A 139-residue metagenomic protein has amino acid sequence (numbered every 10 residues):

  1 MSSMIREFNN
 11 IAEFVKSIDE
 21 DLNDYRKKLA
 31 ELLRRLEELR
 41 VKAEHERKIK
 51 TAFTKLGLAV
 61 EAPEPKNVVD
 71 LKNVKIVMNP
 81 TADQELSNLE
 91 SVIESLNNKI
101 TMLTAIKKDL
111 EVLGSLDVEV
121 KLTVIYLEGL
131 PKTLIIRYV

Functional and structural regions predicted by a protein language model:
M1-A30: Short, charge-rich amphipathic alpha-helices with coiled-coil/heptad character
R6, V77-M78, I106-D109: Short secondary-structure boundary micro-motifs
I18-R26, N79, L89-K99: Ampiphathic alpha-helical segments that act as solvent-exposed interaction surfaces
D19-L22, R26, R40, R47 (+1 more regions): Generic secondary-structure transition motif, activating predominantly at the C-termini of alpha-helices
Y25, L29-L32, L36, K99 (+1 more regions): Charged, low-complexity, helix-prone segments enriched in Lys/Glu/Asp/Gln
K28-V68: Extended alpha-helical coiled-coil "stalk/arm" regions that act as elongated linkers or oligomerization scaffolds
K42-K55, Q84-E128, K132-T133, Y138: Coiled-coil termination/hinge junctions
A62-N88: Short, glycine/alanine-rich amphipathic alpha-helical segment that often forms an alpha-turn-alpha hairpin
